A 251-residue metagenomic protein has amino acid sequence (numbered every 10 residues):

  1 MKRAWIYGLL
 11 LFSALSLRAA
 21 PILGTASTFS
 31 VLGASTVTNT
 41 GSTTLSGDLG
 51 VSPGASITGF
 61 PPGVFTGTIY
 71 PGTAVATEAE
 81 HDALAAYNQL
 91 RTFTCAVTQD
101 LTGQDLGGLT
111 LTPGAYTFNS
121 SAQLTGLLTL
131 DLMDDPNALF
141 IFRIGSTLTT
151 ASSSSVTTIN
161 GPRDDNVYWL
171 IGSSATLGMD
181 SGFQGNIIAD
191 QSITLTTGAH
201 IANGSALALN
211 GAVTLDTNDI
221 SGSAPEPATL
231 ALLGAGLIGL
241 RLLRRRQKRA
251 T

Functional and structural regions predicted by a protein language model:
K2-G8, T229-L230: Sec-dependent signal peptide recognition, specifically the positively charged N-region followed immediately by
I6-L11, G236: Hydrophobic helical h-region of N-terminal Sec-dependent signal peptides in bacterial secretory/periplasmic proteins
R18-S223: Solvent-exposed adhesion/ligand-recognition segments of exported proteins
T36, L237, Q247: Short, glycine/serine-rich, charged loops/turns that create anion-binding and catalytic segments at active sites
P225-L243: A short, hydrophobic C-terminal helix/tail in secreted or cell-surface proteins
R241-T251: C-terminal membrane-anchoring or membrane-association module
